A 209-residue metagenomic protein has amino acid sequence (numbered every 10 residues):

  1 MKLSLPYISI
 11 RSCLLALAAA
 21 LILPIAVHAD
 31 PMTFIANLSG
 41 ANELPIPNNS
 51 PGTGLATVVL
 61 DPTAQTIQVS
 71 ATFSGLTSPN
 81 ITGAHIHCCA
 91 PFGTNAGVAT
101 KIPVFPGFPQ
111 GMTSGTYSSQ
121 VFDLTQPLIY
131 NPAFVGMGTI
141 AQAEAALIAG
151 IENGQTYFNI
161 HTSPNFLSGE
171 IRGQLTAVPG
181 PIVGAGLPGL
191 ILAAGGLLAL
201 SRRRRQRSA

Functional and structural regions predicted by a protein language model:
K2-L14: Bacterial N-terminal signal peptides that target proteins for export
I8, A26, A64, F105-F108 (+2 more regions): Intrinsically disordered, low-complexity segments enriched in proline/serine/threonine
S12-P24: Bacterial N-terminal signal peptides
A26, L198-R203: Juxtamembrane cytosolic interface motif at the C-terminal end of transmembrane helices
D30-A177: N-terminal leader/targeting pre-sequences
G180-L200: A short, hydrophobic C-terminal helix/tail in secreted or cell-surface proteins
R204-A209: Short, charged juxtamembrane terminal tails flanking transmembrane helices
